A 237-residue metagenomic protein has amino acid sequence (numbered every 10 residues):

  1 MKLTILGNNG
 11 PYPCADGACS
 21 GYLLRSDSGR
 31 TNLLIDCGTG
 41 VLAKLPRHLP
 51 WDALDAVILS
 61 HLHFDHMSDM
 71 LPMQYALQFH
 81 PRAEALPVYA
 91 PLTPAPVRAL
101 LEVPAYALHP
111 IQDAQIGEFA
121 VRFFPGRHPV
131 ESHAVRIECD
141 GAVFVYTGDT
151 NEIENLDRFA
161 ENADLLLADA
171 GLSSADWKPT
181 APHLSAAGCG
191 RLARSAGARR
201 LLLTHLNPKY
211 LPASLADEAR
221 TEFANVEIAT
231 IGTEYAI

Functional and structural regions predicted by a protein language model:
M1-R47, H133-G148, L165: Conserved beta-strand hairpin/beta-sheet module of binuclear metal-dependent hydrolase folds, prominently
P13, A43, M67-S68, R98 (+3 more regions): Glycine/Thr-rich phosphate-binding loops of Rossmann-like dinucleotide-binding domains
T31, P81-P87, A196-R200, A224: A short helix->loop->beta-strand "cap" motif at the edges of active sites that frequently abuts
L34-G38, D55-D65, A90-P91, F144-T150 (+3 more regions): Active-site neighborhood of phospho(di)ester-bond hydrolases with catalytic His/Asp-centered motifs
G40-P87: Active-site metal-binding motif and surrounding structural segment of the metallo-beta-lactamase
D69-L77, A99, L211-A219: Metal-dependent catalytic neighborhoods of phosphoester/phosphodiester hydrolases
R82-H133, C139-G141: Metallo-beta-lactamase
I153-Y235: Cap/insert and terminal regions of metallo-dependent hydrolase folds
